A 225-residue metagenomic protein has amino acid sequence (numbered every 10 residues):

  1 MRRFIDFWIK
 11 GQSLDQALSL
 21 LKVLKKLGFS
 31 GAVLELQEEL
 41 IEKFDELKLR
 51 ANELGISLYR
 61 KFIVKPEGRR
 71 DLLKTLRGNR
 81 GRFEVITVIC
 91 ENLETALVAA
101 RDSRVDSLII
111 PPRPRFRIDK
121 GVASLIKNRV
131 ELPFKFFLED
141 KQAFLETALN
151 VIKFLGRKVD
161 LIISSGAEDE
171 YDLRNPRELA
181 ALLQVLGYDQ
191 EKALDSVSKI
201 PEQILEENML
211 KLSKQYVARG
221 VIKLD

Functional and structural regions predicted by a protein language model:
M1-A32, L40-I56, E67-G81, E94-D225: Charged catalytic cores and adjacent phosphate/nucleic-acid-binding surfaces used for phosphate/nucleic-acid chemistry
V88-C90: Short beta-strand elements of ligand-binding domains
